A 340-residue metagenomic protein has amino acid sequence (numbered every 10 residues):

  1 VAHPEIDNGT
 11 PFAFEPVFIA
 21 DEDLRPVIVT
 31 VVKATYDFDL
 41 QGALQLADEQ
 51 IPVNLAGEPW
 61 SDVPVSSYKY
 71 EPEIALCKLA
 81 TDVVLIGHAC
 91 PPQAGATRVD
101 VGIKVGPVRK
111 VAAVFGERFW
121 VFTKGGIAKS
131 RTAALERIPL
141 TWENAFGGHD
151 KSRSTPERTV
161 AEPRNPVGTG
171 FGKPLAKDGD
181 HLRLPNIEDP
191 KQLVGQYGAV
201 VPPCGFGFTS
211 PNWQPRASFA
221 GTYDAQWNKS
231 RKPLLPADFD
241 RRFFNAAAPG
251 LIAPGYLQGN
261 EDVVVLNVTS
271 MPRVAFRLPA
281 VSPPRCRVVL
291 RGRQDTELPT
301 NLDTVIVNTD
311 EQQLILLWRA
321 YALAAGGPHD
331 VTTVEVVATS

Functional and structural regions predicted by a protein language model:
H3-S340: Extended intrinsically disordered or low-complexity segments
